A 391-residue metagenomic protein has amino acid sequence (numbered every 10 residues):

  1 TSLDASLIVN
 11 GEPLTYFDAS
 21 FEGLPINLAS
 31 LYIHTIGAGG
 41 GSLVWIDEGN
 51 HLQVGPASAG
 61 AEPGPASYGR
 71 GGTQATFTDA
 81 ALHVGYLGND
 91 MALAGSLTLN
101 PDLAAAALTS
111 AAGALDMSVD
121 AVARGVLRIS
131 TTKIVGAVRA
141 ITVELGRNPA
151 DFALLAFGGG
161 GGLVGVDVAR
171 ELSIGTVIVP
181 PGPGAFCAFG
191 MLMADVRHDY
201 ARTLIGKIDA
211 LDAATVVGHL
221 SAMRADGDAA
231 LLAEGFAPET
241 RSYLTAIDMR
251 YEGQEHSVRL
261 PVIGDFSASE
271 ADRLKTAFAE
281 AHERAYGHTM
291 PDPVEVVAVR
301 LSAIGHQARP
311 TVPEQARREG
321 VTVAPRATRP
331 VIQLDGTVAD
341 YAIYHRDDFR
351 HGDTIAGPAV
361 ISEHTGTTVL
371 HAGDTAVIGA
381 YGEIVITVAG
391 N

Functional and structural regions predicted by a protein language model:
S2, I8, G39, G49 (+6 more regions): C-terminal, non-catalytic interaction/recognition modules in large multi-subunit enzymes and RNPs
A5-A29: Basic, amphipathic juxtamembrane/active-site segments that coordinate anionic phosphate or diphosphate groups
Y32-I36: Short Gly/Pro-enriched turn/cap motifs at secondary-structure boundaries
S42: Active-site-proximal alpha-helical scaffold in enzymes
